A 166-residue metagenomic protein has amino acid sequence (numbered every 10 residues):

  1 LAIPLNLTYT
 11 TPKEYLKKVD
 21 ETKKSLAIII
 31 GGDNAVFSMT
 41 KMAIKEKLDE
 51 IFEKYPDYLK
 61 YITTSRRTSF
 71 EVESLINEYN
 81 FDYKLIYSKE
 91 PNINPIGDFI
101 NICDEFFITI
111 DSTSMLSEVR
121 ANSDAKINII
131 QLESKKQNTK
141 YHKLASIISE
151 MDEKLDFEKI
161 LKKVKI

Functional and structural regions predicted by a protein language model:
L1-K41, K154-K163: A nucleotide-sugar donor-handling region in carbohydrate enzymes
A2-P4, Y83-P91, I148-F157: Short acidic-hydrophobic, aromatic-tinged amphipathic segments that line or gate anion-handling sites
L5-Y9, I86-I93, T113, Q131-Q137: Short, acidic/turn-prone active-site loops that include or flank metal/cofactor- and phosphate-binding residues
G32-T68: Conserved catalytic-core segment of nucleotide-activated headgroup transferases in glycan assembly
V36-S38, R67-S74, K135-K140: Short, charged/polar "capping" segments at the starts of alpha-helices and the immediately preceding loops
Y58-N92: Catalytic donor nucleotide-activated moiety binding site of glycosyltransferases and closely related
I96-N138: A donor-sugar binding/catalytic signature common to diverse glycosyltransferases and related nucleotide-sugar
R120-K163: Nucleotide-sugar donor-binding patch of glycosyltransferase catalytic domains
